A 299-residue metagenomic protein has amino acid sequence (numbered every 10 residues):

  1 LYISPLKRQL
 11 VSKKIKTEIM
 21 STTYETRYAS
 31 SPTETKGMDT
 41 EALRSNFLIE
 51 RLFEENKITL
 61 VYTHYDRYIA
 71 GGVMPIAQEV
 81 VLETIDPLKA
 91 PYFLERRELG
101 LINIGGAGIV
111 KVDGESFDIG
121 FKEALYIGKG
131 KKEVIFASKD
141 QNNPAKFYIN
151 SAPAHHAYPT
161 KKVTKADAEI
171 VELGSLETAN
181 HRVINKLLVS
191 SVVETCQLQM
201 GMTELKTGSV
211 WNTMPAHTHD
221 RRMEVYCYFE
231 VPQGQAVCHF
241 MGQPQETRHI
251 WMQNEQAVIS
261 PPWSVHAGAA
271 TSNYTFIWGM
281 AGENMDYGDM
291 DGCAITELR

Functional and structural regions predicted by a protein language model:
L1-I19: Short, Lys/Arg-enriched N-terminal segments with co-localized hydrophobic residues within the first ~10-30 amino acids
M20-L94, E98-L99, L298: Hydrophobic, proline/glycine-rich low-complexity stretches
N56-P87, H181-E224: A short glycine-rich, His/Asp/Glu-containing loop-to-beta-strand
H64-E79, L88-G114, M214-N254: Glycine- and acidic-residue-biased ligand/ion/polar-headgroup-sensing regions
G105-P153: Acidic, low-complexity central loop/insert segments
I119-K139, W251-S272, G279-A281: Conserved metal-binding segment of the jelly-roll/cupin
Q141-R182, I277-R299: Double-stranded beta-helix
A236-V237, T247-H249, A267-A269, M285-G288: Short active-site-adjacent structural elements
